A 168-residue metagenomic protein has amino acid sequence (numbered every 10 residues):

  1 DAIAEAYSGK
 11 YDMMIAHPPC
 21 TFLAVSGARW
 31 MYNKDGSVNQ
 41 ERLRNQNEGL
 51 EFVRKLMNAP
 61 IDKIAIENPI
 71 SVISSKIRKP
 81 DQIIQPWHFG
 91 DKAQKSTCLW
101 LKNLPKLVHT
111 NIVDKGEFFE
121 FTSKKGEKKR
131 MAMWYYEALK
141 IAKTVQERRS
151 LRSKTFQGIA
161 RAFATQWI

Functional and structural regions predicted by a protein language model:
D1-I168: Conserved active-site and SAM-binding loop architecture of S-adenosyl-L-methionine-dependent nucleic-acid
